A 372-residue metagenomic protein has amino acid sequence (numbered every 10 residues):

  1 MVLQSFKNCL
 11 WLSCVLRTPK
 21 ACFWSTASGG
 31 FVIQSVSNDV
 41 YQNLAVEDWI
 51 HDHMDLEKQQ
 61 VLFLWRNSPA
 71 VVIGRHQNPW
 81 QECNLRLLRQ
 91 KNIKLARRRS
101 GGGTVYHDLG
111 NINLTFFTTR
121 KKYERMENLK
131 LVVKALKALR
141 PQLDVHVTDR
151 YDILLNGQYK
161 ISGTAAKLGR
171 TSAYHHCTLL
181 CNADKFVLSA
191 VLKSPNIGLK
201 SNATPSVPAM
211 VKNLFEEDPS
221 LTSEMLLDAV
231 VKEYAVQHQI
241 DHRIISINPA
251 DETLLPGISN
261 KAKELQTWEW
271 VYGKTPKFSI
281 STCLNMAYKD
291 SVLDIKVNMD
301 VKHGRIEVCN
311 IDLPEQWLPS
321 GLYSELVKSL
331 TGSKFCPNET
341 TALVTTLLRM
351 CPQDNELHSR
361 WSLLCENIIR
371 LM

Functional and structural regions predicted by a protein language model:
V2-Y123: N-terminal lobe of the biotin/lipoate ligase/transferase fold
L3, W49, K130-D144, K160-K277 (+1 more regions): Long, positively charged amphipathic alpha-helical accessory segments at protein N-termini or as interdomain linkers
L64, L95-R97, V145-D149, L155 (+1 more regions): General beta-strand structural signal in soluble alpha/beta enzymes
N67-S68, D108-L109, N156-Q158, G169 (+2 more regions): Short acidic-glycine loop/turn motifs at beta-strand connectors
R98-N113, I153-L155, K160, A165-Y174 (+1 more regions): FAD-binding core of FAD-dependent oxidoreductases, characterized by glycine-rich FAD pyrophosphate-binding loops
L109-Y151, G157: Contiguous, small/hydrophobic- and glycine-enriched helical/loop subdomains that border and often "cap" functional
T282-P319, Y323-V327: C-terminal accessory/binding modules appended to enzymatic or scaffolding proteins
